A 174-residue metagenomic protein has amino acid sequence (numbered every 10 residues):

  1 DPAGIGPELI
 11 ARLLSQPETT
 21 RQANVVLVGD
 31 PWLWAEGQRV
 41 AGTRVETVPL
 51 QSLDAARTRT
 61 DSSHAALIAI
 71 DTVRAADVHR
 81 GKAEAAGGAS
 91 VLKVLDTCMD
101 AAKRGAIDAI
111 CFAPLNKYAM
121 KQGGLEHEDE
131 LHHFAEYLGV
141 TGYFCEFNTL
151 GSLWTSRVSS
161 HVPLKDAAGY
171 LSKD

Functional and structural regions predicted by a protein language model:
D1-L131, Y170-K173: Contiguous, glycine/small-aliphatic-enriched amphipathic segments in soluble metabolic enzymes
R74-D77, W154, V162-K165: Short, acidic Gly/Pro/Ser/Thr-rich loop/turn segments
A102, G124, L138-T141, V162: Short, well-ordered alpha-helical segments in soluble proteins
A135-L150: FAD-binding core/adjacent interface of flavoenzyme oxidoreductases
N148-S156, S160: Mobile beta-alpha loop/short-helix "lid" or hinge segments that flank ligand
R157-D174: Glycine-rich phosphate/diphosphate-binding loop of Rossmann-like nucleotide-binding domains
